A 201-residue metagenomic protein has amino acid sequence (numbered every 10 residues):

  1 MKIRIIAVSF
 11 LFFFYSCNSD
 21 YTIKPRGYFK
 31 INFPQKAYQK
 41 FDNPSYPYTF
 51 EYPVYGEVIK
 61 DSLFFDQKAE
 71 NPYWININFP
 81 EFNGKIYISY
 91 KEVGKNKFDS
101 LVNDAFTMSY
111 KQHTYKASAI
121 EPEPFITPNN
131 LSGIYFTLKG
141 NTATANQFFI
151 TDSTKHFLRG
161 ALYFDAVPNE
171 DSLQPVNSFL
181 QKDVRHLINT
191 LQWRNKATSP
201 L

Functional and structural regions predicted by a protein language model:
K2-V8: Sec-dependent signal peptide recognition, specifically the positively charged N-region followed immediately by
S9, R159-G160: Active-site-flanking beta-strand signature of metal-NTP-handling nucleotidyl enzymes and homologous cyclase-like
F13-S16: C-terminal motif of bacterial Sec signal peptides marking the signal peptidase cleavage site
N18-Y21: Bacterial signal peptide processing site
K24, I31-P34, S45, S62-R159 (+1 more regions): Conserved polar/disulfide-associated segments of primarily extracytoplasmic proteins
A37-T49, V176: Short aromatic-glycine motifs in intrinsically disordered, low-complexity regions
Y48-L63, L187-N195: Short conserved aromatic/hydrophobic patches within beta-strands of well-structured domains
A161-L201: Surface-exposed amphipathic alpha-helical segments
